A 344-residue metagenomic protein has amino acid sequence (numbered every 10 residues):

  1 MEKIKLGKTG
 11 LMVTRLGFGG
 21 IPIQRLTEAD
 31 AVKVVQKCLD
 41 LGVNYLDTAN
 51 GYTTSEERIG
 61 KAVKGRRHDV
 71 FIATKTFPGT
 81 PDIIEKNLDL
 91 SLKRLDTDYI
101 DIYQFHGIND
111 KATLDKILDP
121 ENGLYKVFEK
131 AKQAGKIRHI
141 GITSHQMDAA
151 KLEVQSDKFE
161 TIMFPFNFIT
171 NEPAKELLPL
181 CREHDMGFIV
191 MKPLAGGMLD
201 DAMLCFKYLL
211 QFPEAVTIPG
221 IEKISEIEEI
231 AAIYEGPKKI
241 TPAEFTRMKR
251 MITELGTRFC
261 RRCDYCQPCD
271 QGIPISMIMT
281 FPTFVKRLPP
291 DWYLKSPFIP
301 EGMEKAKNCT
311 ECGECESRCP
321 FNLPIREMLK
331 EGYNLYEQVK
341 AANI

Functional and structural regions predicted by a protein language model:
M1-V70: N-terminal binding-site loop/beta-alpha segment at the start of enzyme catalytic domains that lines or forms
L6, F18, C38, L46 (+12 more regions): Conserved, mostly hydrophobic/aromatic
V13, L46, D69-V70, T97-I100 (+3 more regions): Local beta-strand N-terminus motif with an aromatic residue
G19, A49, Y103-H106, T143 (+3 more regions): Conserved residues at the C-terminal ends of beta-strands
A29, Q36, P81-I189, L194: Glycine/proline-rich, positively charged, aromatic-decorated active-site loop/lid region on the catalytic face
L39, V43-N44, E176-V190, L194-I344: Structured C-terminal cap/extension of enzyme domains
N44-A49, A73-T74, R138-G141, T161-P165 (+3 more regions): Short catalytic-loop micro-motif centered on adjacent basic/acidic residues
D69-I72, F159-N167, K238-E244: Short hydrophobic/aromatic-enriched beta-strand-loop microsegments
